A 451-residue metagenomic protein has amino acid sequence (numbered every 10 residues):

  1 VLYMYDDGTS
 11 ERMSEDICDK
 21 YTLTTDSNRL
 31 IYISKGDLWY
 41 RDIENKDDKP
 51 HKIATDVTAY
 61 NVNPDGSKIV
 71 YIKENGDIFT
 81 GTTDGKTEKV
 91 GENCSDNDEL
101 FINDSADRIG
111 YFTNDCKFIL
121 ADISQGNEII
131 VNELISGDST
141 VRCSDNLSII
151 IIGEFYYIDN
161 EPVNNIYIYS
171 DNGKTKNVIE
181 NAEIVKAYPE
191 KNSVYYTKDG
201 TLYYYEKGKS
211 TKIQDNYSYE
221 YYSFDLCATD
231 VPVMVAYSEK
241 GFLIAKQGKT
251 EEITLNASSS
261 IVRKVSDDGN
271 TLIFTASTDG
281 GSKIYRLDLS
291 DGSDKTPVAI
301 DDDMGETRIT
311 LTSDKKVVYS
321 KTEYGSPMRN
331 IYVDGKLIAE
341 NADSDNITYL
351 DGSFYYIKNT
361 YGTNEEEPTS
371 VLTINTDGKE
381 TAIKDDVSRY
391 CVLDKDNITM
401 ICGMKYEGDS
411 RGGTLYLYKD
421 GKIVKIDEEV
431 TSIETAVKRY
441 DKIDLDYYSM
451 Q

Functional and structural regions predicted by a protein language model:
V1-Q451: Sequence signature of WD/YWTD-type beta-propeller architectures
